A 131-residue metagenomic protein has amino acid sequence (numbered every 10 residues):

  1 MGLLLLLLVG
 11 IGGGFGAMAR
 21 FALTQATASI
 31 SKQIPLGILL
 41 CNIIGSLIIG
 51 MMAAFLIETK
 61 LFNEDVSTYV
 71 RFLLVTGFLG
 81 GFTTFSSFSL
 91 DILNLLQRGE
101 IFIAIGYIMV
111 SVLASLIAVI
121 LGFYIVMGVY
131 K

Functional and structural regions predicted by a protein language model:
M1-K131: Membrane-interface helix-loop junctions in multi-pass transporters/channels
